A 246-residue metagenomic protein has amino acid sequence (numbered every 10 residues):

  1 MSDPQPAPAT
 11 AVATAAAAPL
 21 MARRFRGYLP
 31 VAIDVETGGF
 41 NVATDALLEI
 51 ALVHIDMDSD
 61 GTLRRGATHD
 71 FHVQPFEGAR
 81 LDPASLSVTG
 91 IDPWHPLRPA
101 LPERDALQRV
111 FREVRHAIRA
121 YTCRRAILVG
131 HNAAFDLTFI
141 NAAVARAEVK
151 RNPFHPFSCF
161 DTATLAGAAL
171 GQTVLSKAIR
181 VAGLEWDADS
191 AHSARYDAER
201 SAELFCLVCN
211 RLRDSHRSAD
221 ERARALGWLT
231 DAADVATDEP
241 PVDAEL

Functional and structural regions predicted by a protein language model:
S2-H131, E245: Conserved non-catalytic scaffold segment of RNase H-like nuclease domains
S2-R24, V181-G183, H192, E199-L246: Acidic two-metal-ion nuclease catalytic site recognized across multiple nuclease folds, prominently DnaQ/RNase D-T
D34-E36, D136, D161, D197: Acidic active-site catalytic centers that drive phospho-/nucleotidyl reactions and related ester hydrolyses
V73-P96, T162-A202: Active-site-proximal helix-loop-helix substrate-binding element of RNase H-like nuclease domains
I118, F135-F157: Substrate-recognition/cap helix-loop segment adjacent to the acidic, metal-dependent catalytic center of Asp-based
R151-H155, D189, S215-R217: Short conserved catalytic/interaction loops centered on acidic-Pro-aromatic/His motifs
